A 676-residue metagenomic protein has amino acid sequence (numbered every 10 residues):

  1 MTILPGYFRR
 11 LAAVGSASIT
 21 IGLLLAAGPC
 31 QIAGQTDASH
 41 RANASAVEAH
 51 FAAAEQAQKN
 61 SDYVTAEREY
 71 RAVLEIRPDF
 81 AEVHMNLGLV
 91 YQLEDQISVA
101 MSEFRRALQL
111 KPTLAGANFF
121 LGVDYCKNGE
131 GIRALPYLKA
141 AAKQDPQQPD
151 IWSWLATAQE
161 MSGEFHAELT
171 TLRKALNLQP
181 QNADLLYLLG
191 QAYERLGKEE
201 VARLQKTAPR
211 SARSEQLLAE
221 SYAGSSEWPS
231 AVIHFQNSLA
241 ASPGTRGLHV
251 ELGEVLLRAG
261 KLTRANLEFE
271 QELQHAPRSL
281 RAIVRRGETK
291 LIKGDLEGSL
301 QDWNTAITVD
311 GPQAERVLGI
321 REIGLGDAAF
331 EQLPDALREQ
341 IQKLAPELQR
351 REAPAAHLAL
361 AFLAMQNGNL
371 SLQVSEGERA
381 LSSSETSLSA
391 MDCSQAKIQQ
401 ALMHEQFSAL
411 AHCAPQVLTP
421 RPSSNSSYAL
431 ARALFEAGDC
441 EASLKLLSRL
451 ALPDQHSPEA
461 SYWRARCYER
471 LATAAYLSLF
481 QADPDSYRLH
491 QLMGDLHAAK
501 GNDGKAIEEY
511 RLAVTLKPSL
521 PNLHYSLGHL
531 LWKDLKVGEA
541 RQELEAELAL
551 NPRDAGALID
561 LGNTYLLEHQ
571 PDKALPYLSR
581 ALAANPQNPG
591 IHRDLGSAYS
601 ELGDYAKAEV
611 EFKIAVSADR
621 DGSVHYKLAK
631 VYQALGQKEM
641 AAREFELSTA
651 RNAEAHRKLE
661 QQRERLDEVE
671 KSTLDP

Functional and structural regions predicted by a protein language model:
D37, R195, E199, R203-R213 (+6 more regions): Terminal, low-structured helical/coil segments at or just beyond the last alpha-helical repeat
V47, A81-E82, A115-G116, P149-D150 (+16 more regions): Helix-start (N-cap) detector for alpha-helical repeat units in TPR-like alpha-solenoids, especially tetratricopeptide
N60-A72, L93-R106, K127-A140, M161-K174 (+14 more regions): Structural signature of tandem alpha-helical TPR/SEL1-like repeats, specifically the intra-repeat loop/turn
I76, L110, Q144, L178 (+13 more regions): Structural marker of alpha-solenoid helical repeat scaffolds
N86, F120, W154, L188 (+14 more regions): Canonical tetratricopeptide repeat
L176-N177, Y187-R195, K206-A208, E288-L291 (+5 more regions): TPR/TPR-like (Sel1-like) alpha-helical repeat modules
